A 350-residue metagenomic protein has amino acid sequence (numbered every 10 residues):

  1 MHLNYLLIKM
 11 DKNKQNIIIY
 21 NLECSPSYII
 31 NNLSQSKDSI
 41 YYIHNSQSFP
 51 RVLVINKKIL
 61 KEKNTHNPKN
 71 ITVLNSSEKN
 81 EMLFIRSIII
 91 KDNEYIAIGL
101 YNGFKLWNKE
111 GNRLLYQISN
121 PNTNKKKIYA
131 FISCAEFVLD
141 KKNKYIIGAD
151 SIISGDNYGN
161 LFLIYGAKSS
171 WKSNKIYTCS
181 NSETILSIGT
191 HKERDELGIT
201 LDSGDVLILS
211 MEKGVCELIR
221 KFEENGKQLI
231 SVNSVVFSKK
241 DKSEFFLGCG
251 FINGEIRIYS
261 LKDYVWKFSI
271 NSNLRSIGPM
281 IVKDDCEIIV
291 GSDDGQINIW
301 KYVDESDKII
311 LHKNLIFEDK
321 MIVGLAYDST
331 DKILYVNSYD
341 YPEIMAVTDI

Functional and structural regions predicted by a protein language model:
L6-S27, H66-I71: A short helix->beta-strand "capping" segment at the edge of beta-propeller domains
L22-P50, E81: Beta-strand-rich domains and repeat architectures in extracellular enzymes and scaffolds, especially beta-propellers
E23-I29, L74-L83, S119-I132, Y177-I185 (+3 more regions): WD40/WD-repeat beta-propeller blade N-cap
S34-D38, S87-N93, C134-A149, I188-R194 (+3 more regions): Loop/turn segments within WD40 beta-propeller blades
H44-Q47, G99-Y101, G155-Y158, T200-S203 (+3 more regions): Conserved strand-to-loop turn within each blade of WD40 beta-propeller repeats
V52-N56, W107-N108, L161-Y165, V206-S210 (+3 more regions): WD40-repeat beta-propellers
V323-I350: Blade-level signature of beta-propeller repeat domains, shared across WD40, Kelch, NHL, RCC1 and BNR/Asp-box propellers
